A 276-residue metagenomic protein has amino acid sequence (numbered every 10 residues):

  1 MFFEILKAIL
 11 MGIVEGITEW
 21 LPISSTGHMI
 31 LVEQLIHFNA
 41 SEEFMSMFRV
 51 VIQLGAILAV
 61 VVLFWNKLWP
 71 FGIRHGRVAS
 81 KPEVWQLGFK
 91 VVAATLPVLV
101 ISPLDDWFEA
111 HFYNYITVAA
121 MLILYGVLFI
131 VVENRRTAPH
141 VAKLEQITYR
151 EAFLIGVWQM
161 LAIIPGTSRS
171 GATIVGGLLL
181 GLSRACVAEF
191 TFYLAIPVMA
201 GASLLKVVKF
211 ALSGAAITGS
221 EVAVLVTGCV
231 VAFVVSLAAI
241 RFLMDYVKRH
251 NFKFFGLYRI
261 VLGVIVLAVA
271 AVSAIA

Functional and structural regions predicted by a protein language model:
M1-A276: Multi-pass membrane proteins that catalyze or facilitate reactions on polyprenyl-/lipid-phosphate substrates and their
